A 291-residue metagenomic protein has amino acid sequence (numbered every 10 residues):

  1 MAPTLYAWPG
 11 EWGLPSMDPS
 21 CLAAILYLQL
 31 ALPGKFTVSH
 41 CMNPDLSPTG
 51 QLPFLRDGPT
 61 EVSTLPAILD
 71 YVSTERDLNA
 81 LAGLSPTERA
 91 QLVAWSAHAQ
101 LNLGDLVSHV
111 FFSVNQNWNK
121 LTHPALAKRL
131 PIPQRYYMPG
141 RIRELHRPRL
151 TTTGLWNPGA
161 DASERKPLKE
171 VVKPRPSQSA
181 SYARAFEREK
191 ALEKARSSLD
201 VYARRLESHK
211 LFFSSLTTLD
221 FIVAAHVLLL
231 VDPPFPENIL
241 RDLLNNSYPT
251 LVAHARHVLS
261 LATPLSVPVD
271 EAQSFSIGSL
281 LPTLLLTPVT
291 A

Functional and structural regions predicted by a protein language model:
A2-L145, L284-A291: GST-like domain detector, emphasizing the conserved glutathione-binding G-site in the N-terminal thioredoxin-like
T37-P44, L216, P268-Q273: Acidic carboxylate-rich catalytic motifs and surrounding loops in phosphoryl-/glycosyl-chemistry enzymes
V38, V62, V72, V93 (+11 more regions): Extended aliphatic helical segments
D105, S208-L211, P264-E271: Intrinsically disordered or highly flexible coil/loop and linker segments, enriched in small and charged/polar residues
V110-A253: GST-like fold's C-terminal all-alpha helical module
P236, H254-A291: Extended non-globular C-terminal regions
